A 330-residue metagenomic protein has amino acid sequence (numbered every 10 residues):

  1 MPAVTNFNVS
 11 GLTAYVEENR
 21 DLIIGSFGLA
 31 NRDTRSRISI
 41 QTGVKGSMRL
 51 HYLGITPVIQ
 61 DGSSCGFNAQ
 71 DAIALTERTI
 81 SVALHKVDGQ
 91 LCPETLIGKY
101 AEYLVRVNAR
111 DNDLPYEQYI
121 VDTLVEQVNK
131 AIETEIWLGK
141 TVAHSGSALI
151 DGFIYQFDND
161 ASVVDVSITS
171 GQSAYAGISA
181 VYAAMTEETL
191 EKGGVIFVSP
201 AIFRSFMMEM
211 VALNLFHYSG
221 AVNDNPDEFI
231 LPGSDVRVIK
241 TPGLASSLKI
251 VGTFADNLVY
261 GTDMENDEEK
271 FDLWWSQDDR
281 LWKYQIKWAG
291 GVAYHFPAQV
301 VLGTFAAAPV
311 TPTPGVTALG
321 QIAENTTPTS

Functional and structural regions predicted by a protein language model:
P2-V58, D151-Q172, M208-S330: Sequence/fold signature of self-assembling virion shell proteins
L22-A101, K130-A131, E135: Acidic/polar, low-complexity extended loops/arms that serve as protein-protein interfaces in large oligomeric shells
C92-K99, V198-I202, T253-F254, H295-A298: Helix N-cap / beta->alpha transition motif
T95, K130, N159, I202-R204 (+1 more regions): Short loop/turn segments at secondary-structure transitions that flank enzyme active sites
E102-A183, F305-A306, T317, T329: Alpha-helical scaffold segments that mediate packing/assembly in large oligomeric complexes
I136-T141, G193-S199, S219-N223: Short coil/turn segments at secondary-structure boundaries
A176-N214: Ordered core of a single globular domain
